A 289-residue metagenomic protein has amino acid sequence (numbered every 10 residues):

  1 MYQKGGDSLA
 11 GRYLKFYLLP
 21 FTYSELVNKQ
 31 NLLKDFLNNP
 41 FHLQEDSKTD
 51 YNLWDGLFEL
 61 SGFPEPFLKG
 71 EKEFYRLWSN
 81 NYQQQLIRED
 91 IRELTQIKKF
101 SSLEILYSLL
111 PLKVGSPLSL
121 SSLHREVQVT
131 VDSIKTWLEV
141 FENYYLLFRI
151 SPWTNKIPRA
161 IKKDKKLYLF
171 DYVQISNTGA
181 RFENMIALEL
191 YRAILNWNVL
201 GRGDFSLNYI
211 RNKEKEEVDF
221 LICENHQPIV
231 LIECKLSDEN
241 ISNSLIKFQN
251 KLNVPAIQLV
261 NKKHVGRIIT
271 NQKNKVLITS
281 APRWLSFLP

Functional and structural regions predicted by a protein language model:
M1-Q3, L259-G266: Short, polar loop motifs at secondary-structure junctions
Y2-L112, S116: Interdomain motor-coupling "hinge/lid" segment immediately C-terminal to the ATP-binding subdomain of NTP-driven enzymes
Y13-Y17, L207, A256-Q258, I278: Conserved beta-strand scaffold positions in the cores of enzyme catalytic domains, especially in NTP/NDP-utilizing
F67-P228: Accessory nucleic acid-recognition modules appended to NTPase machines
P228-E239: Active-site ExK catalytic segment of metal-dependent nucleases
I232-C234, V254-N261: Short, hydrophobic beta-strand segments that form beta-sheet elements in well-ordered domains
S237-K247: Active-site-adjacent loop/helix micro-motif of nuclease/hydrolase catalytic cores
H264-P289: Domain-level recognition of nuclease-like catalytic cores that cleave nucleotide substrates
